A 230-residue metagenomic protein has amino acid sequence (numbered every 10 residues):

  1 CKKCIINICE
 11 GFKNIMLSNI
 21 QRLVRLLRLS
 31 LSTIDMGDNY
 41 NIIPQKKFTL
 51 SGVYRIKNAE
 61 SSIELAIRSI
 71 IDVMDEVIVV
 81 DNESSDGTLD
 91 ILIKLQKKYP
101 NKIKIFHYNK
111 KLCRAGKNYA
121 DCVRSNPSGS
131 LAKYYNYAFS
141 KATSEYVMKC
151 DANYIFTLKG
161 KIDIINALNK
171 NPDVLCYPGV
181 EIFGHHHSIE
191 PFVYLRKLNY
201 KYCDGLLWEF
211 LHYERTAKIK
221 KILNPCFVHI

Functional and structural regions predicted by a protein language model:
C1-C4, C9: Cysteine-centered motifs
K13, L17-I43, D121-S140, Y154-I230: Catalytic-site signature of metal-activated, phosphate-bearing donor transferases, centered on the GT-A/GT-A-like
I43-P44, I91-T143: Active-site-proximal specificity loops/subdomain of glycosyltransferases
K46-R68, E83: Active-site beta-to-alpha loop of glycosyltransferases that engages the nucleotide-sugar donor
D75-E83, K104-Y108: Short beta-strand/loop segment that forms part of the nucleotide-sugar
N82, C150-D151: Active-site acidic Asp-centered loop
D86-G87: Acidic/polar residues in short coil/turn loops that connect beta-strands within repeat-based beta-sheet scaffolds
V147: Short aromatic/hydrophobic "clamp" motif used to bind/position activated sugar donors
